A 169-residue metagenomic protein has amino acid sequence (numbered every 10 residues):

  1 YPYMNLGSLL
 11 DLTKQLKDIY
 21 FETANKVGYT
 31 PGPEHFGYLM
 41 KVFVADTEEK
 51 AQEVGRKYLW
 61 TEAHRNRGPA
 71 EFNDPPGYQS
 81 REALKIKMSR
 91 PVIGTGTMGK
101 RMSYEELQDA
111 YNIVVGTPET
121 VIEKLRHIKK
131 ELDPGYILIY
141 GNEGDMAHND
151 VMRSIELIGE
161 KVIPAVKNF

Functional and structural regions predicted by a protein language model:
G7-S8, I139-V151: Glycine-rich, proline-tolerant flexible connector loops at the mouths of alpha/beta enzymes
D11-P134, K167-F169: An alpha-helical appendage that flanks or caps ligand/catalytic pockets
T13-F21, M146-K167: C-terminal helical cap(s) of enzyme catalytic domains, especially alpha/beta-barrels
